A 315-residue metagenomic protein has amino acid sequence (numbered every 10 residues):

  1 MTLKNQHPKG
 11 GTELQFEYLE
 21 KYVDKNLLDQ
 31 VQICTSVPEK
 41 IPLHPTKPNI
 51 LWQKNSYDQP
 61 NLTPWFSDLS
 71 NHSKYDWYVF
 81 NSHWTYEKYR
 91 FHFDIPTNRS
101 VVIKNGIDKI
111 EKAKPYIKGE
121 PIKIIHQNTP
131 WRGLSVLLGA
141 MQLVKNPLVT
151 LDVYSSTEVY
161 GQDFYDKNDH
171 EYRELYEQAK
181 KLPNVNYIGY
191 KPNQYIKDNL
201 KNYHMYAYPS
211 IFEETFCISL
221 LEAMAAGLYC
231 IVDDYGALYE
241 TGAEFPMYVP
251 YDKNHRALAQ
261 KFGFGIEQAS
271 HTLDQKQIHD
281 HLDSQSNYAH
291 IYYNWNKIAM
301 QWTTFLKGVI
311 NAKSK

Functional and structural regions predicted by a protein language model:
M1-L43: N-terminal pre-catalytic "stem/leader" segment of glycosyltransferase-like enzymes
K9-L14, K253, A257, D274-I310: A charged, aromatic-enriched C-terminal amphipathic alpha-helix characteristic of glycosyltransferases across folds
D76-R90, I95-K112: Donor nucleotide-sugar binding/catalytic pocket of nucleotide-sugar-dependent glycosyltransferases
Y116-G133, L138-L143, L151-D152: Conserved donor-binding/catalytic core segment of Leloir-type glycosyltransferases
Y165-K191: Nucleotide-activated donor-binding/catalytic signature segment of Leloir-type glycosyltransferases, i.e., the conserved
K201-T215, L228: Acidic donor-binding loop of glycosyltransferase active sites
Y229-V232, Y239: Short hydrophobic beta-strand element within catalytic cores of glycosyltransferases and related nucleotide-activated
Y239-A269: Change "using UDP/GDP/dTDP sugars" to "using nucleotide sugars
